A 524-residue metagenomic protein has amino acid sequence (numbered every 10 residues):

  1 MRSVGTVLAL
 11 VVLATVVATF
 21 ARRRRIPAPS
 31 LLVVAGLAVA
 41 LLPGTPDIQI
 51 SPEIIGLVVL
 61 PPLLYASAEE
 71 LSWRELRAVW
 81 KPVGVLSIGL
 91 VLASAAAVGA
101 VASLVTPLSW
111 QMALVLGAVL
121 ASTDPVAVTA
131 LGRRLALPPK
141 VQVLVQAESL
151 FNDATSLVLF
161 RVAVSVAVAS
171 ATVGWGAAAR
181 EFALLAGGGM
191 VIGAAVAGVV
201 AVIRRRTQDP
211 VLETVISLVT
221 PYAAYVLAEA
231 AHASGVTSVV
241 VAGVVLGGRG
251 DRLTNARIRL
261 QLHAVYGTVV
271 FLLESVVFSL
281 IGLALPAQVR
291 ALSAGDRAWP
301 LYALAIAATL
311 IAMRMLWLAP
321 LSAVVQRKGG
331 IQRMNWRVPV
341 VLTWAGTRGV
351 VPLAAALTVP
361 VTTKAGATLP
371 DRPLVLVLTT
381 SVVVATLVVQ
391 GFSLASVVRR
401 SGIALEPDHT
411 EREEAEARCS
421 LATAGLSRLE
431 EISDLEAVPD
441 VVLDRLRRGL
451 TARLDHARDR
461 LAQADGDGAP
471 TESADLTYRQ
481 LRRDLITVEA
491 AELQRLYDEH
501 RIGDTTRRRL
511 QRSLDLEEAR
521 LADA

Functional and structural regions predicted by a protein language model:
M1, V17, R445, G449 (+3 more regions): Actinobacteria-biased recognition of intrinsically disordered, low-complexity terminal regions
M1-R412, E416, T423, E431 (+2 more regions): Transmembrane helical cores of multi-pass secondary ion antiporters/exchangers
S401-A464: Long, amphipathic alpha-helical stalk/connector segments used for oligomerization, subunit docking, or mechanical
A422-L426, L446-D455, Y478-A490, L510-E518: Short amphipathic alpha-helical coiled-coil/interface segments
R428, I432, R482-D484, L496: Preference for extracellular/luminal or secreted protein segments
V438, R445-L446, A457-Y478, R482 (+1 more regions): Long, charged, helix-rich clamp/arm modules that form nucleic acid-engaging surfaces of large nucleic-acid-processing
